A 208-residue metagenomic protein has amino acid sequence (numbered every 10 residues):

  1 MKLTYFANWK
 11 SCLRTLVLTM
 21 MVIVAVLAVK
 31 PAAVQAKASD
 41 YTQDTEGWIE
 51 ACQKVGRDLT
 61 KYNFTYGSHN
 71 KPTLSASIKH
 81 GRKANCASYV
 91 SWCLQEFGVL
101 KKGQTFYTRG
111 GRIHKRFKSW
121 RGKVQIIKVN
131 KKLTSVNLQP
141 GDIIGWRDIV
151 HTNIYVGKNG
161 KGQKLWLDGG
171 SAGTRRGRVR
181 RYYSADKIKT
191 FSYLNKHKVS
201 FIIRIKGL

Functional and structural regions predicted by a protein language model:
M1-A38: Gram-positive cell-envelope targeting signals
A36-G103: N-terminal capping segments
S39-D44, V124-L133, D148-L208: Aromatic- and glycine-rich peptidoglycan recognition patches
V99-Q125, G157: Short, basic/aromatic beta-hairpin or loop at an interaction surface
Q139-D142: Structural motif
